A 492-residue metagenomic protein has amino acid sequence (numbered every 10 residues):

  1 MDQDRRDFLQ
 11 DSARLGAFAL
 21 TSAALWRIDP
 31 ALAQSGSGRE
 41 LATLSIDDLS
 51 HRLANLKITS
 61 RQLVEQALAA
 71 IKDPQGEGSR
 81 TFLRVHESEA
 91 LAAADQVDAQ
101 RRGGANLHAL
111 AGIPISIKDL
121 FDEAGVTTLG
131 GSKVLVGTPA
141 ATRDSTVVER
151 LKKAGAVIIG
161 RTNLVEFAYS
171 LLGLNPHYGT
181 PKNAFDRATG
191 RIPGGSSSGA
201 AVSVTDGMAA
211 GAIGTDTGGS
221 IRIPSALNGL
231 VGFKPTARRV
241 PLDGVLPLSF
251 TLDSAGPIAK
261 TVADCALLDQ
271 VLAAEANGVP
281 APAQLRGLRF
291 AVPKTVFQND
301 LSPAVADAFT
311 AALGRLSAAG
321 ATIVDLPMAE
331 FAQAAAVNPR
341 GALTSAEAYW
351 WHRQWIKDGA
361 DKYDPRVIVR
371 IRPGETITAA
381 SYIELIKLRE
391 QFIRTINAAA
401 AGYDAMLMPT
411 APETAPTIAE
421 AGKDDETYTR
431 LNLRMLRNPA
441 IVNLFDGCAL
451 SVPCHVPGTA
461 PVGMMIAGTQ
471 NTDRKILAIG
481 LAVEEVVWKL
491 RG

Functional and structural regions predicted by a protein language model:
M1-F18: N-terminal secretory signal peptides and thylakoid transit peptides that target proteins across membranes
T21, S35-T217, G314, A319 (+1 more regions): Gly/Ser-rich catalytic/binding loops embedded in alpha/beta enzyme cores
A31-A33: Boundary at the C-terminal end of the N-terminal hydrophobic targeting segment
S50-H51, A99, H352-L444: Serine-dependent amide/ester hydrolase catalytic core
V64-E65, D95, P303-A329, R353-D358 (+1 more regions): Acyltransferase
A67, A90, C265, F290 (+4 more regions): Residue-level signal for inorganic ion chemistry
L110-K133, Q284-A291, A342-R394, P409 (+1 more regions): Short helix-loop capping/hinge segments that flank enzyme active sites or metal/cofactor-binding pockets
K153, V157, T205-N299, T310-A319 (+4 more regions): Structural helix-boundary/capping segments
